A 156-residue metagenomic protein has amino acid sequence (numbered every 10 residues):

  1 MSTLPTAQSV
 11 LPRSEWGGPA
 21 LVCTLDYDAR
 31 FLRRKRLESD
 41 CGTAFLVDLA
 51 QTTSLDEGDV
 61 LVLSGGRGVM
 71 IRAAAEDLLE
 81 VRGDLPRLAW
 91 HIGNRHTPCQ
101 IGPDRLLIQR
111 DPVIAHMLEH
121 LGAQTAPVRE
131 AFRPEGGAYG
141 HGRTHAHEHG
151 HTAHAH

Functional and structural regions predicted by a protein language model:
M1-G17, P112-H156: Helix-rich terminal scaffold detector
M1-S54: Intrinsically disordered, low-complexity, positively charged segments
L46, L79, R105-Q109: A generic structural motif
L49-Q51, L63, G83: Extended, compositionally biased flexible segments
V69-R82: Short glycine-/aliphatic-rich beta-strand segments at the starts of folded cytosolic domains
D84-E130: Conserved, well-structured core segments that form or line functional sites
